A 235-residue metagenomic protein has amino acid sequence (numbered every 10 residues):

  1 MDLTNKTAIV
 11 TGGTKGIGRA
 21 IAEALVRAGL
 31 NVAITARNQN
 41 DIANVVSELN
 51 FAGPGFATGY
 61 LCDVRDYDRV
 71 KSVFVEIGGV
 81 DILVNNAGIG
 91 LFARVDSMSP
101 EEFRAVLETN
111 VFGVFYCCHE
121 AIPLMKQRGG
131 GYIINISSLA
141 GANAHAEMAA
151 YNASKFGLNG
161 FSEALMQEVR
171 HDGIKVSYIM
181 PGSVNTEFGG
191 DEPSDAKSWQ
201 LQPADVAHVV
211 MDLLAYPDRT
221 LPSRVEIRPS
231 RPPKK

Functional and structural regions predicted by a protein language model:
T7, T14-K15: Conserved glycine-rich cofactor-binding loop
A28-V45: Conserved glycine-rich Rossmann-like NAD(P)H-binding loop of the short-chain dehydrogenase/reductase
Q39-N40, Y60-S72, P100: The beta1-alpha1 cofactor-binding region of Rossmann-like NAD(H)/NADP(H)-dependent oxidoreductases
R94-V95, S99-R104: Substrate-binding pocket helix/loop in short-chain dehydrogenase/reductase
C118, S154: Active-site helix of classical SDR
S138: Residue(s) in the substrate-gating loop at a strand-loop-helix junction that position the organic substrate next
H171-I174, Y178, T186, D195-K235: C-terminal helical subdomain
